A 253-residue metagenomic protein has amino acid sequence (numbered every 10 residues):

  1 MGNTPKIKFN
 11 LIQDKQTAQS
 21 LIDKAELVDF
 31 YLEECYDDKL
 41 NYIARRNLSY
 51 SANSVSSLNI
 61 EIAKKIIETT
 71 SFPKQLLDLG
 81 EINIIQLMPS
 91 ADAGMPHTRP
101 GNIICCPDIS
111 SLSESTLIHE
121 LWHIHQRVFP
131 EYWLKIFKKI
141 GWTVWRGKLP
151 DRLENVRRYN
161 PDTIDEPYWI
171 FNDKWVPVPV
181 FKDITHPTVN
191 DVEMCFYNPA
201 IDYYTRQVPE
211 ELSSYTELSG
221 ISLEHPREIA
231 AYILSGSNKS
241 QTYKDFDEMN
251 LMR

Functional and structural regions predicted by a protein language model:
N3-V55, R227: N-terminal mature-domain "stem" immediately C-terminal to a signal peptide or N-terminal signal-anchor/transmembrane
N41-G101: Auxiliary, metal-adjacent structural segments of Zn-dependent hydrolase domains
K64-L76, L121, H125, L234-K239: Hydrophobic, Leu/Ile/Phe/Ala-enriched alpha-helical segments that form helix-helix packing faces
M88-S90, P107-S110, W122, Q126 (+1 more regions): Short, flexible loop/turn elements at secondary-structure junctions
I103-I118, I221-S222: Short pre-active-site segment immediately N-terminal to the catalytic Zn-binding motif
L112, T116, E120, P226-I233: Extracytoplasmic/secreted proteins, especially bacterial periplasmic and envelope-associated proteins
L121-K138: Catalytic Zn2+-binding segment of zinc metalloproteases
K138-R253: Metalloprotease/metallohydrolase-associated module, dominated by Zn2+-dependent proteases
